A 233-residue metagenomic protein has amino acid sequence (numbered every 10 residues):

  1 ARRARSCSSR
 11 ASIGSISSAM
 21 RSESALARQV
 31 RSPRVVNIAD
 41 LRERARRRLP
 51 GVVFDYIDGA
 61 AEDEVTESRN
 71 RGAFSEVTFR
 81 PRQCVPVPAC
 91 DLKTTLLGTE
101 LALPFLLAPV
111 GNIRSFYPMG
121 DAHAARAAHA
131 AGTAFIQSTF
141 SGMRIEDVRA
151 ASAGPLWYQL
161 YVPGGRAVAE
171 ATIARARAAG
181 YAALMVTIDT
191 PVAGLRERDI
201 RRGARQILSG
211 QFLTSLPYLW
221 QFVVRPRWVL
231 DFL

Functional and structural regions predicted by a protein language model:
A1-S24: Low-acidity, Ser/Thr- and Arg-rich intrinsically disordered low-complexity segments
S22-G98, A204-L233: An N-cap/entry alpha-helix motif that binds or orients negatively charged groups
P50, L107, A128, V186: Conserved, mostly hydrophobic/aromatic
F105-A108, T133-Q137, L156-L160, L184: Hydrophobic faces of well-ordered beta-strands that scaffold small-molecule active sites in alpha/beta enzyme cores
L106-P118, Y158-R166: Active-site mouth loops of central-metabolism enzymes
N112, R126, A151, A167-L233: Alpha/beta enzyme core
N112-I113, S138-I145: Short glycine-enriched loops at secondary-structure junctions
I145-A153: Acidic (Asp/Glu)-rich catalytic clusters
